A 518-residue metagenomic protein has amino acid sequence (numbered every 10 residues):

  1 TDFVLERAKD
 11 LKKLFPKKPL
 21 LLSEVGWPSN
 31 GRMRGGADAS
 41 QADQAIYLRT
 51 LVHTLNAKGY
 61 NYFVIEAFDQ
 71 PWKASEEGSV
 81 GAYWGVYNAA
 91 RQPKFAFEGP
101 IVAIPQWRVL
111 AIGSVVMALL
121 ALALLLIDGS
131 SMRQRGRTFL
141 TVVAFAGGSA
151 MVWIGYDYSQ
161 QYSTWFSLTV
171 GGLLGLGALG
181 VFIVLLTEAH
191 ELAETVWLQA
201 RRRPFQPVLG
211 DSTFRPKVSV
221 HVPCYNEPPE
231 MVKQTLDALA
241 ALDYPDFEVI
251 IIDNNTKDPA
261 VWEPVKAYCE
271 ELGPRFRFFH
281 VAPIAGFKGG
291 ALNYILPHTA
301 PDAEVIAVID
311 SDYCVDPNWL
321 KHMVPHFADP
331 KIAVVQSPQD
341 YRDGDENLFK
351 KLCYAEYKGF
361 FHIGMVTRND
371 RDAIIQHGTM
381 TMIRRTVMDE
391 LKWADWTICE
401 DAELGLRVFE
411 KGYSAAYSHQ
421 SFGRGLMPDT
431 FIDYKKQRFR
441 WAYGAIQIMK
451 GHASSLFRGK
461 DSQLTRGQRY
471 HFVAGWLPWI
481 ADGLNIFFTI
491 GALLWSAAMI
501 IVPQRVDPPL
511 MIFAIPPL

Functional and structural regions predicted by a protein language model:
D2-M33, L122: Glycoside hydrolase catalytic-domain groove-lining segments
M33-D43, T54-V142: Aromatic-rich peripheral "rim/lid" segments of glycoside hydrolase catalytic domains that contact and position glycan
L120-S212, H471, G475-S496, I501-V506: N-terminal membrane-anchoring/stem segments of glycan-assembly enzymes
K217-S219, E248, E403: Cell-envelope/extracellular polymer assembly enzymes that use nucleotide-activated donors
L236-D246: Short, acidic, metal-binding catalytic loop of nucleotide-sugar glycosyltransferases
P245, D253-V265, A282-A285: A conserved acidic beta->alpha catalytic loop
A267-E304, P317-I398, E403, F409-E410 (+2 more regions): Long helical/loop segments within the catalytic core of UDP-sugar-dependent glycosyltransferases, especially the large
I309-C314: The conserved acidic donor/metal-binding loop of glycosyltransferases
